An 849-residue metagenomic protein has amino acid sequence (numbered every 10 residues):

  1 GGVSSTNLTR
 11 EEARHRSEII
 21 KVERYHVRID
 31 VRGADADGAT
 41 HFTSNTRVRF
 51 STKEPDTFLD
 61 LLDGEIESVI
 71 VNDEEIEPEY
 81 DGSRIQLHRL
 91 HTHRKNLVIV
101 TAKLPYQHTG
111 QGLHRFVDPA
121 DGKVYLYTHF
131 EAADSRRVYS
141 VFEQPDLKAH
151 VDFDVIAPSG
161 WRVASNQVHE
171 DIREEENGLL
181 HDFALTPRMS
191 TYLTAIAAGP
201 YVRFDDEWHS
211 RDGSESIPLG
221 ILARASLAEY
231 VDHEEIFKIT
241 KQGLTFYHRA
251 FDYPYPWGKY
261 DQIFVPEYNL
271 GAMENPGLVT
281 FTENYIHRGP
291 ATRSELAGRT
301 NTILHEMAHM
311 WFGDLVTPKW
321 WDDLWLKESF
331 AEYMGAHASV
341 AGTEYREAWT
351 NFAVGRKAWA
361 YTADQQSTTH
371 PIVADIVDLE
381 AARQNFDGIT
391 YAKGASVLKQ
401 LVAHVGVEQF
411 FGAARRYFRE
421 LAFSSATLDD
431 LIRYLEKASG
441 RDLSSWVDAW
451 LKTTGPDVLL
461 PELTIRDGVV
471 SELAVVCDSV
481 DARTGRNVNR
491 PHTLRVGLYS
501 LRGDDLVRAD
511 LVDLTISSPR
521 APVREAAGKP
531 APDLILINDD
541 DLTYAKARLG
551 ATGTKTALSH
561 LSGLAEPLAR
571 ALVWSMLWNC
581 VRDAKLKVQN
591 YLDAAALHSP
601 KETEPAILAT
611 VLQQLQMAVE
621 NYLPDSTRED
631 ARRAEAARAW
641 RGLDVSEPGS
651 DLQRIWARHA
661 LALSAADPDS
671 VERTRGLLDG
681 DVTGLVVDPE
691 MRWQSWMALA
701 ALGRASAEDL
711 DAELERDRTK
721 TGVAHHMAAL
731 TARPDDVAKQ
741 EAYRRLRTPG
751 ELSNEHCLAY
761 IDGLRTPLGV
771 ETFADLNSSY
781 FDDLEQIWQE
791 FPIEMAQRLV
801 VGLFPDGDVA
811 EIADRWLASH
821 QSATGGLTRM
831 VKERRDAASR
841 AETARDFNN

Functional and structural regions predicted by a protein language model:
G1-T43, S68, P119-Y125, P145 (+1 more regions): N-terminal, polar/Ser/Thr-rich
R10-I19, T101-D152, G199-E207, D541-P567 (+1 more regions): Glycine/proline-rich low-complexity spacer/linker segments in large multi-domain proteins
S44, F130-A133, V141-L304, Y333 (+5 more regions): Hydrophobic helix-coil surface modules that form long, contiguous segments used for peptide/substrate interaction
R47-D63, E143, V151-P158, D429 (+1 more regions): Surface-exposed beta-strand/loop patches in extracellular or lumenal glycoproteins
T57, L62-P119, S140-E143, D182 (+1 more regions): A surface-exposed beta-strand-loop module
E65-N72, L443-S444, T454-N538: Beta-strand-rich binding/interaction modules
F183, S214, I221-D478, A482-G485 (+5 more regions): Hydrophobic alpha-helical and helix-loop surface patches within well-folded domains that function as non-catalytic
A358, G388, V470-E472, G485-N487 (+3 more regions): Long, ordered, helix-rich scaffold segments
